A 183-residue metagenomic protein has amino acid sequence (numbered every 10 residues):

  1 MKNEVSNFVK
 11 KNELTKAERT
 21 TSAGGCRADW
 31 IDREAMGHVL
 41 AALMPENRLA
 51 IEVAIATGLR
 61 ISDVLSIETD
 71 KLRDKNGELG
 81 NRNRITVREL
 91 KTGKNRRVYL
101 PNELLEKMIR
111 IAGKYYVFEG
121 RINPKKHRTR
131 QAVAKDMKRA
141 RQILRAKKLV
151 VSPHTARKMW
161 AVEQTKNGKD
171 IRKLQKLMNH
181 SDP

Functional and structural regions predicted by a protein language model:
M1-K16, R60-S62, I111, K173 (+1 more regions): N-terminal DNA-binding recognition helix of tyrosine site-specific recombinases/integrases
F8-M36, G93-N102, K114: DNA breakage-rejoining catalytic core of tyrosine-based enzymes
D29-I61: Basic, Lys/Arg- and aromatic-enriched nucleic-acid-binding interface segment
A41, K135-K176: Short, basic (Lys/Arg/His-rich) helix/loop patches that form interaction surfaces in the mid-to-C-terminal regions
A50, S62-I67, L174: Alpha-helix N-cap/helix-start motif at helix boundaries, enriched for small hydrophobics
S66-E106: Conserved tyrosine-mediated DNA breakage-rejoining catalytic core shared by Y-recombinases
L72-D74, D170-P183: Short, polar N-cap/turn motifs at the start of nucleic acid-interacting alpha helices
P101-K148: Active-site/catalytic core of tyrosine-dependent DNA strand-transfer enzymes
